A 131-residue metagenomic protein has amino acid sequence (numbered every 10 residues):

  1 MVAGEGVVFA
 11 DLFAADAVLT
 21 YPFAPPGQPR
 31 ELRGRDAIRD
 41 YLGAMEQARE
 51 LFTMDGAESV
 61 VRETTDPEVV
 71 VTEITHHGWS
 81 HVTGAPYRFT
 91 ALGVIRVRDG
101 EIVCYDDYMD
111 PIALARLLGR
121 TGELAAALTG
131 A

Functional and structural regions predicted by a protein language model:
M1-E5: Short, aromatic-enriched amphipathic alpha-helices that serve as compact interaction elements
V7, L12-E68: A solvent-exposed, acidic/Ser-Thr-rich amphipathic alpha-helical stretch
E46-A131: A beta-strand edge to alpha-helix "cap/lid" segment located at domain peripheries
